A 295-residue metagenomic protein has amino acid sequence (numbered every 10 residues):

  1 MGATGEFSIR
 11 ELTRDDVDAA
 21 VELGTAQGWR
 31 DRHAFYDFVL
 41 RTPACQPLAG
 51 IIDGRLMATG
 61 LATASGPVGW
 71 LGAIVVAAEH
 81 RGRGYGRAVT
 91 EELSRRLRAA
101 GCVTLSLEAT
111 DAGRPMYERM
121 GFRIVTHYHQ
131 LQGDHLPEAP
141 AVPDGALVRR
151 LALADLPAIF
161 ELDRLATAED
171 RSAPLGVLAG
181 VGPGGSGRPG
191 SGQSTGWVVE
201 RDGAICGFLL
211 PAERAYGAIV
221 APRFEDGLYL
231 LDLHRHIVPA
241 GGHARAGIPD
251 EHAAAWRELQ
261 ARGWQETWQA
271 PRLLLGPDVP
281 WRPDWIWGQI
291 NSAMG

Functional and structural regions predicted by a protein language model:
M1-E6, T13-D18, F38, T42 (+5 more regions): Intrinsically disordered, low-complexity, positively biased terminal segments
I9-L12, V17, E22-W29, F38-L40 (+3 more regions): Ligand-binding pocket scaffold of soluble enzyme catalytic domains
A64, S106-E108, R123-P137, E266-D278: Conserved catalytic-core motifs of GNAT/GCN5-like acyltransferases
R87-T90, S94, C102-E108, R114 (+1 more regions): Glycine/small-residue-rich loop that forms an oxyanion/phosphate-binding "nest" at active or ligand-binding sites
M116-E118, F122, L259: Conserved active-site tyrosine of GNAT-family acetyltransferases
V125-P157: Surface-exposed beta-loop interaction hotspot
